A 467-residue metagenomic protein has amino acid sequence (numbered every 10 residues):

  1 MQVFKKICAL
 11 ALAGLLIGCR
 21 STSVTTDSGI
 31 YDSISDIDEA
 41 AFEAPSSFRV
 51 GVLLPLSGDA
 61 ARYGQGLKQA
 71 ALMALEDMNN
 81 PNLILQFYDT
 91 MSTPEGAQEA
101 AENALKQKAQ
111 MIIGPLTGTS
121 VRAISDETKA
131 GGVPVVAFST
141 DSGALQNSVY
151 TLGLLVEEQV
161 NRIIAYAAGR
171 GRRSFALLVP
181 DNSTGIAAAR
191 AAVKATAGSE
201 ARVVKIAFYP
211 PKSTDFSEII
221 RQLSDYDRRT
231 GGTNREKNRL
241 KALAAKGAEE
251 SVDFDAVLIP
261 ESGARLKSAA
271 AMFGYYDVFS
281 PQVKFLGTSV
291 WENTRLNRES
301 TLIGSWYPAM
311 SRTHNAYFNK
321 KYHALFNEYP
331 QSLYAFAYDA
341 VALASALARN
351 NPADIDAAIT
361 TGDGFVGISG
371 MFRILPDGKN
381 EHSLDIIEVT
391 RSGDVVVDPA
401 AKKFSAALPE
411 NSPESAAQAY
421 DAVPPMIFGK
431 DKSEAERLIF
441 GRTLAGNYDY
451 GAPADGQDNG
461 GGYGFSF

Functional and structural regions predicted by a protein language model:
Q2-L12, C19-F467: Extracytosolic ligand-binding ectodomains
